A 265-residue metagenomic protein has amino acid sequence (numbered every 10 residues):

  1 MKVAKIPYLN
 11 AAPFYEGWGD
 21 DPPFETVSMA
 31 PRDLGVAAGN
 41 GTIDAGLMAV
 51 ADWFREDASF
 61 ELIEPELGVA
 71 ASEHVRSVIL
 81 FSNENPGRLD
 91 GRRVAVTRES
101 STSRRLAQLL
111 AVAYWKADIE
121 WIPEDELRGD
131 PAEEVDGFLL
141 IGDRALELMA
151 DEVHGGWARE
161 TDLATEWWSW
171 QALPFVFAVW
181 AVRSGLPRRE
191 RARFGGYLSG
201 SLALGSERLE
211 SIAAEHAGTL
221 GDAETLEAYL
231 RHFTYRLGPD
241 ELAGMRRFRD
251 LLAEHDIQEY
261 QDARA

Functional and structural regions predicted by a protein language model:
M1-D20, M29, V75-D136, D143-R144 (+1 more regions): Bilobed "Venus flytrap"/periplasmic-binding protein-like clamshell domains and structurally analogous long
L9-N10, A30-R32, T42-F54, S59 (+3 more regions): Beta->alpha turn/N-cap motifs
P22-L34: Short catalytic helix/loop segments, enriched in acidic residues and glycine and frequently bearing histidine
A38-G39, P131-A132, L252: Hydrophobic residues within well-ordered alpha-helices
L67-P86, S169-G185: Hydrophobic/proline-rich hinge and linker segments of small-molecule sensing/allosteric domains, predominantly
I122-I212: Pocket-lining segment of extracytoplasmic ligand-binding domains
L186-L251, H255: Secondary-structure end/capping motifs
D256-A265: Conserved C-terminal helix/tail region of periplasmic/extracytoplasmic solute-binding proteins
